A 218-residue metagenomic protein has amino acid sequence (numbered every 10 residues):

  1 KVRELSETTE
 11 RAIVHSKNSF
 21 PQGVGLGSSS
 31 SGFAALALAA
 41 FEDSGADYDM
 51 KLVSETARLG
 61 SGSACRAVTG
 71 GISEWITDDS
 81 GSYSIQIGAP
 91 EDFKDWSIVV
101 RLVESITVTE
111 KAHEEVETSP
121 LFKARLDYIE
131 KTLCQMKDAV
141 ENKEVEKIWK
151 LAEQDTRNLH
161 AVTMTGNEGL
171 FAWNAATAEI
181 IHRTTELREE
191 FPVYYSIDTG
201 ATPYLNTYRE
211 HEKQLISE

Functional and structural regions predicted by a protein language model:
K1-E7: Glycine-rich, flexible beta-strand/loop modules in the N-terminal catalytic cores of phosphate-handling
R3, S217-E218: A common structural junction motif
T8-Q22: Glycine- and acidic-rich phosphate- and metal-coordinating loops
G25, T202-Y204: Short aromatic/hydrophobic contact patches that present stacked aromatics for nucleic-acid/ligand binding
L26-M50: DPxDG-like acidic metal-binding loop motif
S28, G32-F33, Y128, T132 (+2 more regions): Catalytic-loop motifs flanking and including active-site residues across diverse enzymes
L52-V193, N206-Q214: ATP-dependent small-molecule kinase catalytic core of the GHMP/sugar-kinase superfamily and closely related
S196-T202: Short Gly/Ser/Thr- and Asp/Glu-enriched loop/turn motifs at secondary-structure junctions
